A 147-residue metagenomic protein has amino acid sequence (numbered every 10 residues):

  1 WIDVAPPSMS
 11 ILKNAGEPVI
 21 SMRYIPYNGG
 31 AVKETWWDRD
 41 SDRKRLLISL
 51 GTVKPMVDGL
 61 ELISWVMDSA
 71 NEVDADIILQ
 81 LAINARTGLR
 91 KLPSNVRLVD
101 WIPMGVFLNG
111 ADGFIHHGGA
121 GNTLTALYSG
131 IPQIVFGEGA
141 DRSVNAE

Functional and structural regions predicted by a protein language model:
W1-P55, A82-R86: A nucleotide-sugar donor-handling region in carbohydrate enzymes
G16, S41, E72-D74, K91-P93 (+1 more regions): Short, well-ordered coil/turn elements that cap or connect secondary structure elements
R39, S69, V106-F107: Structural alpha-helical scaffold elements that stabilize or flank donor/cofactor-binding regions in carbohydrate
I48, I77-L79, V135: Structural beta-sheet core signal
P55-E61: Glycine/threonine-rich flexible loop motifs
I63-D100: Catalytic donor nucleotide-activated moiety binding site of glycosyltransferases and closely related
V99-A146: A donor-sugar binding/catalytic signature common to diverse glycosyltransferases and related nucleotide-sugar
